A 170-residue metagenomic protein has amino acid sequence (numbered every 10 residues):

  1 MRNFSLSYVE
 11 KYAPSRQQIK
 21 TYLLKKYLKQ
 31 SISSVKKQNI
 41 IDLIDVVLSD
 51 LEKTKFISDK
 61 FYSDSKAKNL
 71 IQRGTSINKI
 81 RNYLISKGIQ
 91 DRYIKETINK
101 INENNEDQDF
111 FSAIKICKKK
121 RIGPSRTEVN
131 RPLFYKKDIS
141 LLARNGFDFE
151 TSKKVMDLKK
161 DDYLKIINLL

Functional and structural regions predicted by a protein language model:
M1-L170: An alpha-helical, amphipathic repeat domain used for nucleic-acid recognition, typified by the mTERF helical solenoid
